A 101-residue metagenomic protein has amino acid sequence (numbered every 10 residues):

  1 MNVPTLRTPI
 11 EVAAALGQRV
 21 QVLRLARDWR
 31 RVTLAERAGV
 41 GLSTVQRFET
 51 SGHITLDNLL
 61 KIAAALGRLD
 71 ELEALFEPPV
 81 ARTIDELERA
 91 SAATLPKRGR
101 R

Functional and structural regions predicted by a protein language model:
N2-A26, L75: A short, Lys/Arg-rich alpha-helix, primarily the initiator
R19, R30, T55-N58: Residues that mark the N-terminal boundary/hinge immediately upstream of a DNA-recognition element
D28-Q46: Short alpha-helical DNA-recognition segment
V32, L42, S51-H53, L69: A short, glycine- and basic residue-enriched loop/turn that sits immediately adjacent to a domain's principal
S51-A64: Short, basic-rich loop-to-helix N-cap that marks the start of a DNA-contacting helix
A63, L69-L75: Amphipathic alpha-helical packing elements
E73-R101: Short, charged recognition helix plus adjacent turn of helix-turn-helix-like nucleic-acid-binding domains
